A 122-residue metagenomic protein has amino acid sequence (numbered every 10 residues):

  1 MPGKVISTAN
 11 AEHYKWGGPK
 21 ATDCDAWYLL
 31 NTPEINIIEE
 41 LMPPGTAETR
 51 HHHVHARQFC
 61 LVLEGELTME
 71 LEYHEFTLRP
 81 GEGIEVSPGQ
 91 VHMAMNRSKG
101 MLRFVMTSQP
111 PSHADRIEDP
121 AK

Functional and structural regions predicted by a protein language model:
M1-I35, R116-K122: A short, N-terminal "cap"/entry segment at the start of jelly-roll beta-barrel domains of the cupin/DSBH fold
P33-E34, H55, K99-G100: Short strand-connecting beta-turns/loops that link adjacent beta-strands
P33-I35, E40, H74-F76: Well-ordered beta-strand scaffold positions
I38-H53: Conserved short histidine dyad/triad with adjacent acidic residue
H55-R57, L61-L67: Glycine- and acidic-residue-biased ligand/ion/polar-headgroup-sensing regions
E66-T68, E75, V91, M101: Structural motif
Y73-P88: Short acidic-glycine-tyrosine-enriched beta hairpin
P88-A114: Ligand-binding loop in jelly-roll beta-barrel domains
